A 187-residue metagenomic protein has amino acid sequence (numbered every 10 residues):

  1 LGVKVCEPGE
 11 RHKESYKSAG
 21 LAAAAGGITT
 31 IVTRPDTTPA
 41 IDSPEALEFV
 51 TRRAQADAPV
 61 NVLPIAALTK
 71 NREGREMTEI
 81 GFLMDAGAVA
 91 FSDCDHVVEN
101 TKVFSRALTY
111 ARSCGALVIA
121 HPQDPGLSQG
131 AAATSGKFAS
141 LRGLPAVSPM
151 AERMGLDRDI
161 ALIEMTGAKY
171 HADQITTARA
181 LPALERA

Functional and structural regions predicted by a protein language model:
L1, G26-T29, D57-V62, D85-A88 (+2 more regions): Short coil/turn connectors at secondary-structure junctions
L1-D57: Metal-associated gating/positioning segment near the N- to mid-region
L1-E14, P35-T37, L63-E76, R142-M150: Active-site mouth loops of central-metabolism enzymes
L1-V3, I31-T33, V62-A66, A90-D93 (+2 more regions): Hydrophobic faces of well-ordered beta-strands that scaffold small-molecule active sites in alpha/beta enzyme cores
G9, A40-S43, E73-E76, N100 (+1 more regions): Alpha-helix N-cap/helix-start motif
P35-A40, A66-T69, D95-V97, A172-T176: Conserved short loop/turn motifs at secondary-structure junctions
P44-I65, T109-A120: Alpha-helix-loop-beta-strand connector modules within alpha/beta enzyme cores
M77-A187: Histidine/acidic residue-rich metal-binding segments in metalloenzymes
